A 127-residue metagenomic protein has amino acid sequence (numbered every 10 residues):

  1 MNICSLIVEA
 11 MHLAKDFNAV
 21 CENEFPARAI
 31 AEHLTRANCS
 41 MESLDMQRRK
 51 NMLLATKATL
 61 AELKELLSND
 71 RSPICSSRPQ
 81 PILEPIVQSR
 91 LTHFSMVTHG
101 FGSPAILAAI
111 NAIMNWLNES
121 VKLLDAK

Functional and structural regions predicted by a protein language model:
M1-S5, A19-L34, I74-R78: Short amphipathic alpha-helical segments embedded in low-complexity Lys/Glu-rich regions
V8-F17: Extended alpha-helical coiled-coil scaffold domains characteristic of the BAR superfamily
I30-K127: Alpha-helical bundle/repeat cores within regulatory domains of eukaryotic proteins
